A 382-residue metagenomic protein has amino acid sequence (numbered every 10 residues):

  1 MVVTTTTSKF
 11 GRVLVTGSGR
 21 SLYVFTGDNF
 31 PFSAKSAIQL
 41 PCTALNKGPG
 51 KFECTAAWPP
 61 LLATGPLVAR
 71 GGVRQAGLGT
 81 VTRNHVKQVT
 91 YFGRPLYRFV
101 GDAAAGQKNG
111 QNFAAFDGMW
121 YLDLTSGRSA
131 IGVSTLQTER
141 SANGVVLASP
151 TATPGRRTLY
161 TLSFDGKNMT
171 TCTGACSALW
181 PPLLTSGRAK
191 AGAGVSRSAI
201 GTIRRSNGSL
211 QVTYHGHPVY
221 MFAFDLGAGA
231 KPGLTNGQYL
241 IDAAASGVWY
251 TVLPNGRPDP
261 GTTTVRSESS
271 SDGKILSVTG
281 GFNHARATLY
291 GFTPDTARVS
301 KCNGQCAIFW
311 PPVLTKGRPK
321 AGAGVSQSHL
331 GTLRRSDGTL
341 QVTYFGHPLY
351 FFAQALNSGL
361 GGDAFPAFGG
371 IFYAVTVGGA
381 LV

Functional and structural regions predicted by a protein language model:
M1-V382: Compact beta-sheet-dominated domain cores in extracellular/mature segments
